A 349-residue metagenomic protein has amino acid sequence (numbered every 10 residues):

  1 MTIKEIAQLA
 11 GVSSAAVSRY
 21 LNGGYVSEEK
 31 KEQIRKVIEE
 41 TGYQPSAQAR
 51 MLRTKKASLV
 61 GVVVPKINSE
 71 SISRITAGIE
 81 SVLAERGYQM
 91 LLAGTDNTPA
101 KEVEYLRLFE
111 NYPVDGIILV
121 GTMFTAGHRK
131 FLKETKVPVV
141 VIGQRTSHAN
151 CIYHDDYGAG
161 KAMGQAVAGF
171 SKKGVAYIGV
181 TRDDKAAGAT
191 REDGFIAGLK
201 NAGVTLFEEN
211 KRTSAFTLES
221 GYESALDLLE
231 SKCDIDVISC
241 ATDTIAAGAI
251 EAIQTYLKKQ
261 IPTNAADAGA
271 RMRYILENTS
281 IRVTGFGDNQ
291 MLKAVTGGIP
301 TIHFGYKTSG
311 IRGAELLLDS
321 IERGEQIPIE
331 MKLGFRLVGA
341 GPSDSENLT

Functional and structural regions predicted by a protein language model:
M1, E39-A77, E85-R86, D96 (+1 more regions): N-terminal helix-turn-helix/winged-helix DNA-binding helices and compositionally similar short basic alpha-helical
M1-S58: N-terminal helix-turn-helix DNA-binding module of bacterial transcription factors
V64-R74, L92-K101, I152-A162, I178-K200 (+5 more regions): Hinge/beta->alpha junction and helix N-cap segments in small-molecule ligand-binding domains
S81-K130: Central regulatory/effector-binding core of bacterial HTH transcription factors
A100-P113, S220-D234: Short, well-structured alpha-helical segments in soluble
V120-Q165, R182-D183, T244, Y274-E277 (+1 more regions): Flexible loop/hinge segments that line or gate small-molecule binding clefts
C233-V237, T244-T349: Flexible loop/turn connectors
